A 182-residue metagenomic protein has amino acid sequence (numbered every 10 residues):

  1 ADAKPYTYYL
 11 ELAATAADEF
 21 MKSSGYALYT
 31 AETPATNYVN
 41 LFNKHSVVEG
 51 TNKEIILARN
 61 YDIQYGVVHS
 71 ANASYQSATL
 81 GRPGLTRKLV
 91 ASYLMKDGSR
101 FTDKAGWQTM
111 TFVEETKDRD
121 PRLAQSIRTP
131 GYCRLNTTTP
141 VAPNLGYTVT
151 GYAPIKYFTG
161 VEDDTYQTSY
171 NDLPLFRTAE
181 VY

Functional and structural regions predicted by a protein language model:
A1-L145: An aromatic- and glycine-enriched ligand-binding surface/loop that stacks and positions planar moieties
F112, K117, T129, C133 (+2 more regions): Conserved, well-structured interaction surfaces
